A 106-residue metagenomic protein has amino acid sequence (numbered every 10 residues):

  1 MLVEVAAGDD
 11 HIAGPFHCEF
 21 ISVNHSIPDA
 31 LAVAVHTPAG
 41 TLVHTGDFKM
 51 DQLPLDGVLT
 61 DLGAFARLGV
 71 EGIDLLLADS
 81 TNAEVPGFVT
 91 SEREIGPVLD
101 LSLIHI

Functional and structural regions predicted by a protein language model:
M1-L103: His/Asp/Glu-rich metal-coordinating catalytic cores of metallo-dependent phosphodiesterases/hydrolases acting on
I106: Calmodulin-binding IQ motif helices
